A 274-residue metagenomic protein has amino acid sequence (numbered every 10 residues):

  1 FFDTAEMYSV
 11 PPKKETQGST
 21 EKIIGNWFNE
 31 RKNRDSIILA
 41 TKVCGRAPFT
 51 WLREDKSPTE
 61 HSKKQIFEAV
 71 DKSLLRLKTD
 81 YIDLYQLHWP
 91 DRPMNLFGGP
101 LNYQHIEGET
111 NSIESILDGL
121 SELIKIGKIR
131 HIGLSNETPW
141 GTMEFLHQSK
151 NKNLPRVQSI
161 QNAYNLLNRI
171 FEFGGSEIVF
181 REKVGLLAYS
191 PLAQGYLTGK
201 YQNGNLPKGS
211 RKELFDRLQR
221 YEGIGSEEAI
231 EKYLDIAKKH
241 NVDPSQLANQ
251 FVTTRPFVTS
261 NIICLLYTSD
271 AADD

Functional and structural regions predicted by a protein language model:
F1-V43, F67, D71, D80 (+2 more regions): N-terminal binding-site loop/beta-alpha segment at the start of enzyme catalytic domains that lines or forms
F2, I24, L39, S73 (+7 more regions): Conserved, mostly hydrophobic/aromatic
M7, K42-R46, L87-P90, S135-W140 (+2 more regions): Active-site beta-loop-alpha junctions enriched in small/polar residues
R31-N33, R76-Y81, G119-R130, E182 (+2 more regions): A structural motif corresponding to the C-terminal end of an alpha-helix and its immediate exit/capping segment
F49-T50, P93-H105, F180-I236: Glycine-rich, positively charged active-site loop/lid region within alpha/beta enzyme cores that binds and organizes
L52-Q161: Glycine/proline-rich, positively charged, aromatic-decorated active-site loop/lid region on the catalytic face
K125, F171, G175-G185: Basic phosphate/pyrophosphate-binding loop/patch that engages nucleotide-derived ligands
Y267-D274: Conserved small/polar residues in nucleotide/adenosyl-binding loops
